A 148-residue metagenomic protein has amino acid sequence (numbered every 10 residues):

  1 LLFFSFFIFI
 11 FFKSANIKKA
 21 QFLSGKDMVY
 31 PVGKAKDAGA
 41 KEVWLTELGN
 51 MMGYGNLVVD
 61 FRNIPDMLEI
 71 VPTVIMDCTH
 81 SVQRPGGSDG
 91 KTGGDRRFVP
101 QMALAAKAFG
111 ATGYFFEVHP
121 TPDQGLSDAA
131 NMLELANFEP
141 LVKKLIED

Functional and structural regions predicted by a protein language model:
F4, F12-V118: Catalytic alpha/beta core domains of metabolic enzymes, predominantly
T121-D148: C-terminal helical cap(s) of enzyme catalytic domains, especially alpha/beta-barrels
